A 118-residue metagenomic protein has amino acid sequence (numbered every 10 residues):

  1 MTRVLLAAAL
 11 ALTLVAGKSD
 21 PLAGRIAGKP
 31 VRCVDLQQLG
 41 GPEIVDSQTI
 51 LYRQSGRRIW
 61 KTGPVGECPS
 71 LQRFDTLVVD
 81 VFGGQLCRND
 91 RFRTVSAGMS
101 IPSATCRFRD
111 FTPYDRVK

Functional and structural regions predicted by a protein language model:
V4-K18: Hydrophobic h-region of N-terminal signal peptides that target proteins for export in Gram-negative bacteria
L6, I44, R116: Residue-level marker of positions within ordered structural domains that often coincide with functionally constrained
T13, D20, G24, V79-D80 (+1 more regions): Compositionally biased, low-complexity repeat tracts
L14, A27-V34, S103-C106, P113-R116: Short, exposed beta-strand "edge-strand" segments with a Pro/Gly-rich flavor and a Y/T-containing core
G17-G66, S70-L71: N-terminal secretory signal peptides
T62-K118: Helix-rich interaction surfaces within compact, conserved domain-sized segments that mediate assembly or partner
